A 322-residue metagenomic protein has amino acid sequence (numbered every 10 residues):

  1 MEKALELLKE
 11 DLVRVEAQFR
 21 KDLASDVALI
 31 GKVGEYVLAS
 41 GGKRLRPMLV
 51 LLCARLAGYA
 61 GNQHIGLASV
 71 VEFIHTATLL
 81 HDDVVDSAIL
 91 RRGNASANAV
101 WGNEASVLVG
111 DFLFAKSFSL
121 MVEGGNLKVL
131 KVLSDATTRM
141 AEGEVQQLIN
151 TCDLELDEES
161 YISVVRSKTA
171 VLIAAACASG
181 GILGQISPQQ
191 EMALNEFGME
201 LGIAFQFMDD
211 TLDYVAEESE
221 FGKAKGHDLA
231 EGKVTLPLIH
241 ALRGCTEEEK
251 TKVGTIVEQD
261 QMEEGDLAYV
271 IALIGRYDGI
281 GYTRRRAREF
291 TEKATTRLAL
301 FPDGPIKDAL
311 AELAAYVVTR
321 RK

Functional and structural regions predicted by a protein language model:
M1-K322: All-alpha prenyltransferase/terpene-synthase fold signal
